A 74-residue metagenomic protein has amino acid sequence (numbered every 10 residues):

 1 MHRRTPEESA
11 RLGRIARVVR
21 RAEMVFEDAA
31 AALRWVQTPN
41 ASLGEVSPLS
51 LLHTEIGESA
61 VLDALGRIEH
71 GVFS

Functional and structural regions predicted by a protein language model:
M1-S74: Non-transmembrane "mature" sequence context
